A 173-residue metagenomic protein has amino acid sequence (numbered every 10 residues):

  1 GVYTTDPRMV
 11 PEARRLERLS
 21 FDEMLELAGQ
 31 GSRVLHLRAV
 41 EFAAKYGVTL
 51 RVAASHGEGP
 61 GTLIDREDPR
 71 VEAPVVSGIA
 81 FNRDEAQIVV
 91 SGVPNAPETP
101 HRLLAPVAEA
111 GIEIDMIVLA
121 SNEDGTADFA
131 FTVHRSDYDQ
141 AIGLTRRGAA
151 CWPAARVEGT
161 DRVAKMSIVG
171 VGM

Functional and structural regions predicted by a protein language model:
G1-M173: C-terminal catalytic "cap/lid" subdomain
